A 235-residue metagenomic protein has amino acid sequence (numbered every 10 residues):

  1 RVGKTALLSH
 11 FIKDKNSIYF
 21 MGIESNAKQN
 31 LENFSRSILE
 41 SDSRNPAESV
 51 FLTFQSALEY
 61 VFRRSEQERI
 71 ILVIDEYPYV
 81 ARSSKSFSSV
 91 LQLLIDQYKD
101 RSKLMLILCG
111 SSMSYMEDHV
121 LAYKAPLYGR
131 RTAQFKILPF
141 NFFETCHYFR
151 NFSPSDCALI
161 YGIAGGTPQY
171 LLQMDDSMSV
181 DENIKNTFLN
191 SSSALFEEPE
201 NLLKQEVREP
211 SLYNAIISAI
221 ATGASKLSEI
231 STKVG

Functional and structural regions predicted by a protein language model:
R1-G235: Phosphate-binding site recognition
